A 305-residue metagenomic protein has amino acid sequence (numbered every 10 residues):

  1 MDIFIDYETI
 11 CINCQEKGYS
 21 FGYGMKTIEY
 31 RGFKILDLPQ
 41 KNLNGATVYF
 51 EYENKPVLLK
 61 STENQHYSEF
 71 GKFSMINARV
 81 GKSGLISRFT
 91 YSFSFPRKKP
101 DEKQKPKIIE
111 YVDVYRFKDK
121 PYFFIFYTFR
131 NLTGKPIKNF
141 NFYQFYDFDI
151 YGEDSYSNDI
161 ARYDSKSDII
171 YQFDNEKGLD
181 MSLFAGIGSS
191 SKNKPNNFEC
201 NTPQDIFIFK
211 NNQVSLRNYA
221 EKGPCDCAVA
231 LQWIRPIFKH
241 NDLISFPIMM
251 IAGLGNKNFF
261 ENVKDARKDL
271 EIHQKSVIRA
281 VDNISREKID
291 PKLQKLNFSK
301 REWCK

Functional and structural regions predicted by a protein language model:
M1-C11, Q15-Y19, G24-E29, P39-N42 (+3 more regions): Polysaccharide-binding surfaces and accessory modules of carbohydrate-active proteins
I35-S68: N-terminal targeting leaders for non-cytosolic proteins
V112-Y115, Q232-I237: Beta-strand-rich interaction surfaces with strong enrichment in secreted/lumenal proteins
S157-I160, F246, D269-I272, S276: Aromatic sugar-binding interfaces of carbohydrate-active proteins
V214-C225: Short, basic/aromatic beta-hairpin or loop at an interaction surface
P236-L254: Short Pro-Gly-centered flexible turn/kink motifs
F259, K264-K305: Non-catalytic terminal regions with compositionally biased, polar/charged low complexity
